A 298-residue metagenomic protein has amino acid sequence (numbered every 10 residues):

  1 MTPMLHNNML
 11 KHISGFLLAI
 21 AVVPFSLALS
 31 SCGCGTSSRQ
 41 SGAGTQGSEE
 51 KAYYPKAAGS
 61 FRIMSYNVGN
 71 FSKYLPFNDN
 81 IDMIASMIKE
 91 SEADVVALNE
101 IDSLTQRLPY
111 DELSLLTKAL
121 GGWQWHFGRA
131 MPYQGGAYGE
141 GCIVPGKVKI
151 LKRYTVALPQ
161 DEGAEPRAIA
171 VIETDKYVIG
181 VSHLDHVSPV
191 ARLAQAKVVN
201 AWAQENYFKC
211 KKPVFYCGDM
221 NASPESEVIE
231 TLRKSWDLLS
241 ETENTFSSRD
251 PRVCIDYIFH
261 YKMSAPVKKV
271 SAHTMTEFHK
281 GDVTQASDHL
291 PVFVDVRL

Functional and structural regions predicted by a protein language model:
L5-L18: Bacterial N-terminal signal peptides that target proteins for export
F16-A28: Bacterial N-terminal signal peptides
S31-A119, P132-G136, K197, D288 (+1 more regions): N-terminal, active-site-proximal structural segment of metallo-dependent hydrolase catalytic domains
G33, S37-Y53, V190, A194 (+2 more regions): Metal-dependent phosphoester-hydrolase catalytic domains
G42-P55, P76-F77, I101-Y177, S271-M275: Structured beta-strand-rich core segments of catalytic domains in phosphoester-bond hydrolases
S60-K73, K152-Y154, I169-D185: Active-site-proximal beta-strand elements of phosphoester/diester hydrolases
R62-S65, V95-N99, H126-F127, G141-C142 (+5 more regions): Structural recognition of the beta-strand scaffold that forms the well-ordered cores of secreted hydrolase catalytic
N70-K73, S103-L108, Y133-G135, V187-V190 (+2 more regions): Active-site environment of divalent metal-dependent phosphoester hydrolases
